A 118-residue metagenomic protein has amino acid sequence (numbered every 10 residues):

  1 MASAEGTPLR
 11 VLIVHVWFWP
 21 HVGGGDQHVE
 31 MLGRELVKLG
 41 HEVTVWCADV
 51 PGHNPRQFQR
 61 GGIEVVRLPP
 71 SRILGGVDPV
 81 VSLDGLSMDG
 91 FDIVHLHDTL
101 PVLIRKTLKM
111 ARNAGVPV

Functional and structural regions predicted by a protein language model:
M1-H53, Q57-V66, D89, V116: N-terminal subdomain of nucleotide-sugar transferases
E64-A114: An amphipathic, basic-hydrophobic alpha-helix
